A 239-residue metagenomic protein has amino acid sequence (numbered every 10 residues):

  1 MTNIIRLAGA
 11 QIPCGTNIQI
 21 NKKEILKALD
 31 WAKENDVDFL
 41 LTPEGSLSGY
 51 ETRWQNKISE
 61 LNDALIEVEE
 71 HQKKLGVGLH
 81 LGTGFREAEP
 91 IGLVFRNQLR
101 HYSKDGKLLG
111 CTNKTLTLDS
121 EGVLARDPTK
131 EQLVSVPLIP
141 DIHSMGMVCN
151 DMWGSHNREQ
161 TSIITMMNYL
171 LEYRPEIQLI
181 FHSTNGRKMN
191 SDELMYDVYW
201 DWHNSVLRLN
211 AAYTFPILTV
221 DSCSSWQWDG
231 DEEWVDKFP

Functional and structural regions predicted by a protein language model:
M1-T42: N-terminal active-site segment of His-dependent metallophosphoesterases
R6, I142-S144, T214: Residues that mark the start of a beta-strand
L7, A32-S59, L79-L81, D151 (+2 more regions): Active-site beta-strand/loop signature of hydrolases that rely on acidic residues for catalysis
Q11-P13, L41-P43, N113, V148 (+1 more regions): Residue-level recognition of beta-strand->loop/alpha-helix junctions
C14, G45-G49, R86: Short active-site-proximal "capping" loops at secondary-structure junctions
L61-H80, W153, R158-P239: CN hydrolase (nitrilase-like) catalytic-core segments centered on the catalytic cysteine and neighboring Lys/Glu
E87-R174, H182-T184, M189-D201: Active-site catalytic loop in hydrolytic enzyme cores
